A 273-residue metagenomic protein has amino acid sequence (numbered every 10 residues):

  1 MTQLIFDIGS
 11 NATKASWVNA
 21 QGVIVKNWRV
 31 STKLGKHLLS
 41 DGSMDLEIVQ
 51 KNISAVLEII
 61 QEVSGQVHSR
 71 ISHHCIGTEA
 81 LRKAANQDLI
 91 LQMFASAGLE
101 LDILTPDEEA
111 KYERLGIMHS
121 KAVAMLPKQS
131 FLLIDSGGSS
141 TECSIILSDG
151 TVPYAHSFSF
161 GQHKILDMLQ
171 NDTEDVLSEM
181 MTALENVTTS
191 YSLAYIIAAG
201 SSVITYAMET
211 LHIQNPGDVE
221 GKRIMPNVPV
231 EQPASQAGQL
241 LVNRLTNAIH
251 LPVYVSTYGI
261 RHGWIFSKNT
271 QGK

Functional and structural regions predicted by a protein language model:
M1-L4: Extreme N-terminal starter segment of soluble prokaryotic enzymes
F6-A12, L133-S140, A199-S202, G259: A short acidic Gly-Thr/Ser loop motif
A12-S16, I24: Short N-terminal binding/cap micro-motifs at the start of the first secondary-structure element
W17-N19, K33, H37-Q61, L81-A84 (+3 more regions): Helical "lid/coupling" subdomains associated with nucleotide-phosphate turnover
G22-S31: N-terminal glycine-rich anion-binding loops that anchor highly charged ligand groups
Q61-H68: Signal peptide-proximal N-terminal region of secreted/periplasmic/extracellular or secretory-lumen proteins
